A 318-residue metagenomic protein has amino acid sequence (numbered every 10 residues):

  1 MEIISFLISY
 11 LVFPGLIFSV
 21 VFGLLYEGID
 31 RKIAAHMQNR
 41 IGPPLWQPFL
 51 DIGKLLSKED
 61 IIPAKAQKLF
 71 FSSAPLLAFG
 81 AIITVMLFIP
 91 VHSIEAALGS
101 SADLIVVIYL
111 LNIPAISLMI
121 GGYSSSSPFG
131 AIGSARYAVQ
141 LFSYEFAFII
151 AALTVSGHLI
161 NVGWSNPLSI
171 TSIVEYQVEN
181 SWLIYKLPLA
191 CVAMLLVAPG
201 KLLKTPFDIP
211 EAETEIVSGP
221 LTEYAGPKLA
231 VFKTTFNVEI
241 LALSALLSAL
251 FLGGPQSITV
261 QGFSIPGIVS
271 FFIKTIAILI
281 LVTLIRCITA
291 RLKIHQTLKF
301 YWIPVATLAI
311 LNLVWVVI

Functional and structural regions predicted by a protein language model:
M1-I318: Alpha-helical transmembrane segments of multi-pass membrane proteins predominantly involved in bioenergetics
